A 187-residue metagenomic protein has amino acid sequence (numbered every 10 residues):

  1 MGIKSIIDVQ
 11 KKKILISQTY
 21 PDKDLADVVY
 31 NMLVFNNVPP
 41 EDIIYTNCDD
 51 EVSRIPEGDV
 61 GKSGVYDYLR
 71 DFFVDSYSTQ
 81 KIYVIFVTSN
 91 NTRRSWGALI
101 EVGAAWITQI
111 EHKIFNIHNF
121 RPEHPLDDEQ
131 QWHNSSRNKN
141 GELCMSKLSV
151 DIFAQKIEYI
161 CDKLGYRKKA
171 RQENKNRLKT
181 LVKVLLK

Functional and structural regions predicted by a protein language model:
M1-V9, K23-D27, F35, N119-K187: C-terminal interaction surface of TIR/SEFIR-family domains
M1-Y83, N176-K187: Conserved N-terminal substructure of TIR/SEFIR domains
D24-V29, P56-E57, S95-I100, P125-D127: A short acidic (Asp/Glu
V38, G103-I114: Arginine/glycine-rich "motif VI" loop of SF2 helicases in the C-terminal RecA-like domain
D49, N90-N91, I110-P125: Short beta-alpha junction loops
D50-P56, V60, R93, P122-E123 (+1 more regions): A short acidic, often aromatic-flanked loop/helix-cap motif at beta-alpha or helix-coil junctions that lines enzyme
F86: Redox-cofactor binding/interface segments in oxidoreductases and associated redox assembly factors
N90-T108: Conserved TIR/SEFIR loop-to-helix hotspot centered on a Trp-containing motif with a nearby acidic residue
